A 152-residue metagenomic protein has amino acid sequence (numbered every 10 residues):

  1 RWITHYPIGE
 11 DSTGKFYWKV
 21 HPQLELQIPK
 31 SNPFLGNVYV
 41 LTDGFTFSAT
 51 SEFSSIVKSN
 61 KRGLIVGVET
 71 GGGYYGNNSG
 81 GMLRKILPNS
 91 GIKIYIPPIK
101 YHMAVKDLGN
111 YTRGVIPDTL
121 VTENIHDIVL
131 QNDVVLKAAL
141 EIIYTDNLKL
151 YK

Functional and structural regions predicted by a protein language model:
R1-K152: C-terminal "post-core" interaction segments
